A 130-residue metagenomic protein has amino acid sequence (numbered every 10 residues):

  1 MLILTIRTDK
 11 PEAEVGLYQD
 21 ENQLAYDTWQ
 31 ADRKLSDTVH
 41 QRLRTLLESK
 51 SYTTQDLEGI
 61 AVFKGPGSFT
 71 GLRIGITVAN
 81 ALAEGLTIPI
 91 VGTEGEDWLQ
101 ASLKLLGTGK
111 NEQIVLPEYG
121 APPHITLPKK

Functional and structural regions predicted by a protein language model:
M1-R44, E48-Q55, I88-K130: Oxyanion-binding and handling regions
P11, G65-P66: Short glycine-rich anion-binding loops that position phosphate/pyrophosphate groups of nucleotides and phosphorylated
R33, S68-F69: A generic secondary-structure micro-motif detector that highlights 1-2 residue hydrophobic/ambivalent hotspots embedded
G59-K64, T70-I90: DPxDG-like acidic metal-binding loop motif
